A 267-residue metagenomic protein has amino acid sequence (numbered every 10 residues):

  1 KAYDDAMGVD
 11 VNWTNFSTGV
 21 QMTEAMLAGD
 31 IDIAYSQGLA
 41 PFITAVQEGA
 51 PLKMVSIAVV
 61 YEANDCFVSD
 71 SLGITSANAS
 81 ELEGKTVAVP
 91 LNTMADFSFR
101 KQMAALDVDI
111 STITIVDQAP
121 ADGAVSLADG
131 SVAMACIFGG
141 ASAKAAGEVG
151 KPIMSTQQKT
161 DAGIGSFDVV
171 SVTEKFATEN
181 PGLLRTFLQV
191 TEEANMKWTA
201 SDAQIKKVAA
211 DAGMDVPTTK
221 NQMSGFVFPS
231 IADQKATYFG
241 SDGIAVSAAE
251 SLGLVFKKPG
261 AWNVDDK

Functional and structural regions predicted by a protein language model:
K1-D109, T114-Q118, S126, A133-G139 (+1 more regions): Short, glycine-/small- and polar/acidic-enriched structural segments that line small-molecule recognition paths
K1-V9, Q158-G163, I231-A245: Short, solvent-exposed loop/beta-turn-alpha elements that line the ligand-binding surface or hinge of extracytoplasmic
T18-M22, P41, N78, A95-S98 (+9 more regions): Stable alpha-helical elements in mature extracytoplasmic
L27, V46-Q47, S80-E83, A128 (+4 more regions): Alpha-helix boundary recognition
E62, E83, S166-D168, L252: Residues that flank catalytic or metal-binding motifs in active/ligand-binding sites
D122-D211: Pocket-lining segment of extracytoplasmic ligand-binding domains
T178-P259: Secondary-structure end/capping motifs
G260-K267: Long, low-complexity C-terminal extensions of enzymes
